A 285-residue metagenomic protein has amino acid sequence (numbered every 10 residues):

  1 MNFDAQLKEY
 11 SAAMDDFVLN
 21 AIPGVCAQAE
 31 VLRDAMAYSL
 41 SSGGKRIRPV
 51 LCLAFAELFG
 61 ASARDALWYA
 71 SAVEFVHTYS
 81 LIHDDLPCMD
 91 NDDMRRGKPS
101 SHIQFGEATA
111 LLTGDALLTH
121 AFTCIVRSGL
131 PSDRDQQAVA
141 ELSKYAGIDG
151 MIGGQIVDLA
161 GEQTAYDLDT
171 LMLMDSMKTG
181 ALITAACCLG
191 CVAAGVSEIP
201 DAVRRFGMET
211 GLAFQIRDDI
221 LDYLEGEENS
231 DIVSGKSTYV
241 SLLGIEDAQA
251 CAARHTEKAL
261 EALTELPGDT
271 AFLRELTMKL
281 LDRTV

Functional and structural regions predicted by a protein language model:
M1-I22, V285: N-terminal amphipathic/basic leader segments beginning at the initiator methionine
I22-L263, D269-L281: Mg2+-dependent prenyl diphosphate-binding active-site environment of isoprenoid biosynthetic enzymes
